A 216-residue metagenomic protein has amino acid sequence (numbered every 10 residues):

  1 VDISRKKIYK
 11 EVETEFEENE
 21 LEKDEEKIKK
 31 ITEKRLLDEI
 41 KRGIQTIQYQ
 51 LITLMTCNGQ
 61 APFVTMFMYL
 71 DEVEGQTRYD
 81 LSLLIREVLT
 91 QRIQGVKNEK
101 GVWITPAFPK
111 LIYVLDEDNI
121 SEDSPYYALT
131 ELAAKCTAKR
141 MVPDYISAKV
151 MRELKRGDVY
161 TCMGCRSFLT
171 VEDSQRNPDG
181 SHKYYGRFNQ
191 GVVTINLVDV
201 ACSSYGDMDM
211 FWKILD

Functional and structural regions predicted by a protein language model:
V1-D216: Conserved catalytic cores of very large enzyme subunits
